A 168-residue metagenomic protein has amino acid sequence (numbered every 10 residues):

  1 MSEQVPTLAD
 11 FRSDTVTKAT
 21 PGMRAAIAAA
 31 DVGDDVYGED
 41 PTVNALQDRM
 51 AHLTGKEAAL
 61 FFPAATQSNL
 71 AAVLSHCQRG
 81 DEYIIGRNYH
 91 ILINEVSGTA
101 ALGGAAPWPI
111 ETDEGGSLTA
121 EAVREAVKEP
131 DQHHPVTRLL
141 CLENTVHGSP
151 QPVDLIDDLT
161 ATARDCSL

Functional and structural regions predicted by a protein language model:
M1-A26: N-terminal amphipathic/basic leader segments beginning at the initiator methionine
E3-Q4, A51-T54, S75-H76, I91 (+3 more regions): Solvent-exposed alpha-helices and their adjacent loops that cap or buttress functional pockets in soluble metabolic
A9, A58-F61, D81-Y83, A106-W108 (+2 more regions): Structural motif
A19-A65, R87-N88, L92-I93, G98: Conserved N-terminal alpha-helix of the aminotransferase class I/II PLP-enzyme fold
A71-G80, G98: Glycine-rich loop at the start of a catalytic domain that most often binds anionic cofactors/ligands
R79-R87, L102-G103: Membrane helical hairpin/interfacial module
G104-D158, D165: PLP-dependent aminotransferase-class I/II
